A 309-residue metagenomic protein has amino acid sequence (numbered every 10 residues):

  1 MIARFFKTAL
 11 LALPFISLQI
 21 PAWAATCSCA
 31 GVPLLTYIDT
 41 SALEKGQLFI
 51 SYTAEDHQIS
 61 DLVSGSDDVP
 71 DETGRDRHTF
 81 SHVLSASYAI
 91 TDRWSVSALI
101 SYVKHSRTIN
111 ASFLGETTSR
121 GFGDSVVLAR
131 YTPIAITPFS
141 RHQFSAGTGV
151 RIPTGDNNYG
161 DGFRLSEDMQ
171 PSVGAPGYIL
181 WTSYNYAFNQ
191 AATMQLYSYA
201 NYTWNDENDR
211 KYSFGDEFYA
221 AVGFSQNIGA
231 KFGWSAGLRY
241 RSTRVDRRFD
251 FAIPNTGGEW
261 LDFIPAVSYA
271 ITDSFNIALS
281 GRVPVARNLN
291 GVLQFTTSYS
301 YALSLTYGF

Functional and structural regions predicted by a protein language model:
A25-C27, I38-Q47, R93, I134-Q143 (+3 more regions): Short loop/turn motifs that connect adjacent beta-strands in outer-membrane beta-barrel proteins
S41-L43, A54, Y88, I100 (+6 more regions): Residue-level signature of outer-membrane beta-barrel architecture
E44-G46, D76-H82, S119-S125, H142 (+5 more regions): Residues that define the transmembrane beta-barrel architecture of outer-membrane proteins
L48-Y52, V96-A98, V127, H142-T148 (+6 more regions): Transmembrane beta-strands of outer-membrane beta-barrel proteins
S51, S85, L128-R130, W181-N185 (+3 more regions): Outer-membrane beta-barrel architecture
T53-H57, S101-V103, T132, G149-P153 (+4 more regions): Outer-membrane beta-barrel pore domains and translocons
D61-G65, V69-E72, R210-F309: Outer membrane beta-barrel transmembrane domains
K104-S213: Outer-membrane pore/translocation modules
